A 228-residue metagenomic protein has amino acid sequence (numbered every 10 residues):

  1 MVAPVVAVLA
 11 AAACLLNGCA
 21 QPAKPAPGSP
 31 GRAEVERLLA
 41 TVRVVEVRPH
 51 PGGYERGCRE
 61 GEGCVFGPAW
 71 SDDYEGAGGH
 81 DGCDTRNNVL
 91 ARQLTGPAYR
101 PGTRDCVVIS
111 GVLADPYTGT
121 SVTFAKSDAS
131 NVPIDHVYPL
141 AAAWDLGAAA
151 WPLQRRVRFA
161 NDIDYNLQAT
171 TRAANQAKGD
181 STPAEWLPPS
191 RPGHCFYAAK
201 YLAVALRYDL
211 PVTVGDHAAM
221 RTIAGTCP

Functional and structural regions predicted by a protein language model:
M1-V6: Bacterial N-terminal signal peptides that target proteins for export
L9-L15: Hydrophobic core
L15, A20-P22: Bacterial signal peptide processing site
A23-P25, P68-A77, T182-P188, A205-Y208: Charged, low-complexity surface segments at secondary-structure and domain boundaries
P25-P116, T120, A125-D128: Cell wall/extracellular polymer interaction/catalysis modules
Y117-P228: Domain-level detector of nuclease and nuclease-like folds in predominantly extracellular/periplasmic contexts
